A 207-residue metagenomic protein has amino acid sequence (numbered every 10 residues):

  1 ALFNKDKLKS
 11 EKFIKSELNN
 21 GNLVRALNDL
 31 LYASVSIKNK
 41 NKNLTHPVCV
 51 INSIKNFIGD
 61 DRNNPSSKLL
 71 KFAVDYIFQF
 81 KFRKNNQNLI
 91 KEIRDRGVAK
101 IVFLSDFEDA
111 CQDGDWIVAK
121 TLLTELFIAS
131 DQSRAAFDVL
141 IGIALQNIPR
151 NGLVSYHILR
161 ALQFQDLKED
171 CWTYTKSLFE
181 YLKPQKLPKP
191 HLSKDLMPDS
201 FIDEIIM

Functional and structural regions predicted by a protein language model:
A1-M207: Mature, well-folded catalytic/scaffold domains that follow N-terminal targeting or propeptide regions
